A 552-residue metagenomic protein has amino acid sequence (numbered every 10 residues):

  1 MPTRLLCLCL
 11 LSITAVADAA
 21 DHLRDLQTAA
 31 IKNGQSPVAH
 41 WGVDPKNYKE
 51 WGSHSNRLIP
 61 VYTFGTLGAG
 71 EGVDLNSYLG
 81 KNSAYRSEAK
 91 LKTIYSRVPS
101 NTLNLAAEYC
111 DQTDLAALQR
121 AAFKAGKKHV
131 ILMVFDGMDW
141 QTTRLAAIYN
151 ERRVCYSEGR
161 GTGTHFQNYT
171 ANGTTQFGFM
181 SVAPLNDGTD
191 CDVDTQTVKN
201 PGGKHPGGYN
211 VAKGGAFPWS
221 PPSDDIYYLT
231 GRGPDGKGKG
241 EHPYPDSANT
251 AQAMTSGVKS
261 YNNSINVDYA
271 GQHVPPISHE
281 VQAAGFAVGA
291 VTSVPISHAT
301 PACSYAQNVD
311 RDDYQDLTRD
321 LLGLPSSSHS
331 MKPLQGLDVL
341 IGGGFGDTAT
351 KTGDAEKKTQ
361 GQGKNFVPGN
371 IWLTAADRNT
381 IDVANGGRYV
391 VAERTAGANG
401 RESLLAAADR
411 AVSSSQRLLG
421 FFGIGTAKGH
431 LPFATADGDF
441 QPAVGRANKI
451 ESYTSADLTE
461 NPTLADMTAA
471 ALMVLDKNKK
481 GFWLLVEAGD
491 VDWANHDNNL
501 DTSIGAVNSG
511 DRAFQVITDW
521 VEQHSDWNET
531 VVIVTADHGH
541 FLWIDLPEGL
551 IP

Functional and structural regions predicted by a protein language model:
P2-L8: Sec-dependent signal peptide recognition, specifically the positively charged N-region followed immediately by
L10-D18: Hydrophobic h-region of N-terminal signal peptides that target proteins for export in Gram-negative bacteria
A20-L75, N82-Y85, S96-A107, F123-K124 (+4 more regions): A post-motif C-terminal structural segment
A107-A121: A short, compositionally biased domain-edge/stem linker segment
A248-I265, P301, D492-A494: Short, conserved helix/loop micro-motifs enriched in His/Cys and acidic residues
V267-H273: Glycine-rich anion/phosphate-binding loops
